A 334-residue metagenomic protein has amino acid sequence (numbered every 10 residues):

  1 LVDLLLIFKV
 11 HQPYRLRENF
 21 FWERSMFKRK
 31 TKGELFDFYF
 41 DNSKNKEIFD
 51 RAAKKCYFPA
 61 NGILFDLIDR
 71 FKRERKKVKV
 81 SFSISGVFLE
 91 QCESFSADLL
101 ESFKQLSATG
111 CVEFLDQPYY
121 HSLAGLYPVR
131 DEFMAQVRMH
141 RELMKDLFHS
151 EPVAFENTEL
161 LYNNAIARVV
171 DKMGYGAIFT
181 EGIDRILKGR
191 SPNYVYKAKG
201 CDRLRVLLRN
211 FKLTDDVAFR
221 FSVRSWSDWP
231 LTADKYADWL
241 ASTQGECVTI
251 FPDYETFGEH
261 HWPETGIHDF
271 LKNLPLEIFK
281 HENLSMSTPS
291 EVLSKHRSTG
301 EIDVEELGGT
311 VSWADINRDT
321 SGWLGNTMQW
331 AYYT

Functional and structural regions predicted by a protein language model:
L1-C56, V87, Y194-L204, L208-F211 (+3 more regions): Active-site and substrate-binding clefts of carbohydrate-active enzymes
D3-F8, P13-P128, E132-A135, V153-N157 (+2 more regions): Short, well-structured secondary-structure segments
N61-I68, L100-K104, M134-M144, A167 (+2 more regions): Generic structural signal for well-ordered alpha-helices, preferentially at hydrophobic/aromatic core positions
I63, S94-S107, L187-K199, L231-L240: Alpha-helical scaffolding within the catalytic cores of extracellular/periplasmic polymer-degrading hydrolases
L126-Y127, I186-Y194, D216-A218: Short, charged, surface-exposed secondary-structure boundary motifs
E132-E159, D238-F251: CE4/NodB-like, metal-dependent polysaccharide N-deacetylase domain that modifies extracellular/periplasmic N-acetylated
E156-L160, T180-G182, L208-R209, F251-D253: Short His-Asn-centered micro-motif
I166-K172: Hydrophobic, small-residue-rich alpha-helical packing segments that form membrane-like cores
